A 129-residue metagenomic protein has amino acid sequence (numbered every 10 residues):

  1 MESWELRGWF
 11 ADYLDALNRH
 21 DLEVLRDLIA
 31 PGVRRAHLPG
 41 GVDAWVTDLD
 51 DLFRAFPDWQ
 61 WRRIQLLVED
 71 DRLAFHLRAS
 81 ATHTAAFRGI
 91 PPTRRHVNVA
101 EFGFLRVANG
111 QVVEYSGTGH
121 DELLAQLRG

Functional and structural regions predicted by a protein language model:
M1-G129: C-terminal and inter-domain tail/linker signature
